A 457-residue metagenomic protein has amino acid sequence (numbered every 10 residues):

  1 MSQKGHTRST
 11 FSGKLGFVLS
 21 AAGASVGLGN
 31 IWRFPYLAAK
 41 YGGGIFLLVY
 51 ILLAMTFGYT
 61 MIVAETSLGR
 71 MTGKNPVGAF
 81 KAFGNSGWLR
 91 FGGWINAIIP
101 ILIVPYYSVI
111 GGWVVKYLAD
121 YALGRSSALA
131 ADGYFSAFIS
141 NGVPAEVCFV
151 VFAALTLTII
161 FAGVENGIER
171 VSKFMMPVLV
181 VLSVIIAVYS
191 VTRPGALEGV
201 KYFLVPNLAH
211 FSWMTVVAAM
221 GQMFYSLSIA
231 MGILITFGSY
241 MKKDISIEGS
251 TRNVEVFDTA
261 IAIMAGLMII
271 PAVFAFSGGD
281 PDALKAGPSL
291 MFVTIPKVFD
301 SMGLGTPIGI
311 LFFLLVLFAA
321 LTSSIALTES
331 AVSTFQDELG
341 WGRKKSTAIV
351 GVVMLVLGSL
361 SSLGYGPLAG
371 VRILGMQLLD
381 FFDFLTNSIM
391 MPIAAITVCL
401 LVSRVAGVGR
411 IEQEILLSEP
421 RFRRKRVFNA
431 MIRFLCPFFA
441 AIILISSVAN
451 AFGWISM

Functional and structural regions predicted by a protein language model:
M1-W32, M61-T66, R70-F83, G87-F91 (+2 more regions): Membrane-interface "cap" regions at the ends of multi-pass membrane proteins
S2-K4, G78, G111-S140, M241-D244 (+5 more regions): Helix-loop-helix connectors at the membrane interface of multi-pass transporters/channels
S2-T7, F11, E169, K173-L321 (+1 more regions): Membrane-embedded translocation segments of transport machinery
G5-R8, L37-Y41, P76-I95, S108-E165 (+5 more regions): Inter-helical loop and helix-membrane interface segments of multi-pass membrane transporters/permeases
T10-A21, I45-V49, G87-I101, V147-F152 (+6 more regions): Select transmembrane alpha-helical segments in multipass membrane proteins
G13-L53, I235-G238, G249-R252, V256-T259 (+2 more regions): Transmembrane helix-boundary motif of multi-pass solute transporters/channels
A38-A64, P144, M390-A394: Extracellular loop-to-transmembrane helix junctions
L379-L400, R423-M457: A generic transmembrane alpha-helix motif of multi-pass inner-membrane proteins
